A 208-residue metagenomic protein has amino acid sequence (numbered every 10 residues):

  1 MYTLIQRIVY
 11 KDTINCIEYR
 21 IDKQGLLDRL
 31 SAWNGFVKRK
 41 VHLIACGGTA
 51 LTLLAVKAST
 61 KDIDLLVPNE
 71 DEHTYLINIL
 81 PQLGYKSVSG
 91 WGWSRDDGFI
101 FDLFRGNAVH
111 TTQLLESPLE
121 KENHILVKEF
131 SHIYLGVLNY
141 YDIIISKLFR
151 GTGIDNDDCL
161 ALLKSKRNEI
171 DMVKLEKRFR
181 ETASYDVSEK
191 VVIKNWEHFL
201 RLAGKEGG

Functional and structural regions predicted by a protein language model:
M1-G208: Compositionally biased terminal segments of proteins
